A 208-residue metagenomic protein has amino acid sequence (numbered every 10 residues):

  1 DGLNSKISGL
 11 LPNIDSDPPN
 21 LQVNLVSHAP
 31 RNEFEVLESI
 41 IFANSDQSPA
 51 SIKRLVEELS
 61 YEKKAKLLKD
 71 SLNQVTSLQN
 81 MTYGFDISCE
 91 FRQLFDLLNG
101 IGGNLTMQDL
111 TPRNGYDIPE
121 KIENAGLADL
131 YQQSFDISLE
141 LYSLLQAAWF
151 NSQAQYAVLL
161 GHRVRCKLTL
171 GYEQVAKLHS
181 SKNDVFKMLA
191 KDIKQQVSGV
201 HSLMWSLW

Functional and structural regions predicted by a protein language model:
D1-W208: A conserved ligand/cofactor-binding region detector
